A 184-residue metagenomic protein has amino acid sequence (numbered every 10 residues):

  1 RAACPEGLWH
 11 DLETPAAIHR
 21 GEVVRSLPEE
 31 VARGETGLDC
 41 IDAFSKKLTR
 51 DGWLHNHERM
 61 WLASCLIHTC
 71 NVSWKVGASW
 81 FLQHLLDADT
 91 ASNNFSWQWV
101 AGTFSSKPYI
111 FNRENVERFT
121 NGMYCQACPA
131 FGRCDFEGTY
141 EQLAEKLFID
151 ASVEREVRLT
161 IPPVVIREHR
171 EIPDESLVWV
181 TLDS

Functional and structural regions predicted by a protein language model:
R1-N56, S64-S184: C-terminal catalytic domain of photolyase/cryptochrome flavoproteins, centering on the FAD-binding pocket
W61: Short, conserved phosphate-binding/catalytic loop or strand-edge motifs used in phosphoryl-/nucleotidyl-transfer
